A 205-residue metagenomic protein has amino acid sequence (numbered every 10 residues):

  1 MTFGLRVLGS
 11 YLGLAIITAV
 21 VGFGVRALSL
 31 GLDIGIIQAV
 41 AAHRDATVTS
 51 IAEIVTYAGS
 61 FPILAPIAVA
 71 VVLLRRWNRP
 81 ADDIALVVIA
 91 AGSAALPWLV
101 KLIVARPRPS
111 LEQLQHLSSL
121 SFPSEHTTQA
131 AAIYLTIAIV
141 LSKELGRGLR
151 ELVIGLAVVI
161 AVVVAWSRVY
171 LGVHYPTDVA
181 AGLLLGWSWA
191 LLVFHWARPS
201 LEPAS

Functional and structural regions predicted by a protein language model:
M1-I63, L102-L114: N-terminal transmembrane-helix/juxtamembrane module of multi-pass inner/ER membrane proteins
G4-G13, A68-A94: Interfacial segments of alpha-helical transmembrane regions
L8-L12, P62-A65, D83-V88, E151-V158 (+2 more regions): Hydrophobic alpha-helical transmembrane segments
A19-V20, A91-L99, V159-V169: Aromatic-anchored segments of alpha-helical transmembrane domains
T47-V48, N78-D83, S110, R147-L152: Membrane-helix interface segments
T56-R75, I133-Y134, L141: Hydrophobic alpha-helical transmembrane segments
A68, E112-S205: Membrane-embedded catalytic cores of phosphoryl/pyrophosphoryl-handling enzymes
